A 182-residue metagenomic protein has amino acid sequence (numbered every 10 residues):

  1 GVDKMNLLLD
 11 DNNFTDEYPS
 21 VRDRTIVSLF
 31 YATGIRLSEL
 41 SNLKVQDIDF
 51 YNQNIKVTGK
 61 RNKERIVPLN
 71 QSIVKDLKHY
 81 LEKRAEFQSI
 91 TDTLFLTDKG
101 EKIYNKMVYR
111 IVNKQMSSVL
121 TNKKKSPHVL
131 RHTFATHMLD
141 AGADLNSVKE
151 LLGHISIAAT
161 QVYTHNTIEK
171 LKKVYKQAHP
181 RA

Functional and structural regions predicted by a protein language model:
G1-A182: Conserved catalytic core of the tyrosine transesterase superfamily
